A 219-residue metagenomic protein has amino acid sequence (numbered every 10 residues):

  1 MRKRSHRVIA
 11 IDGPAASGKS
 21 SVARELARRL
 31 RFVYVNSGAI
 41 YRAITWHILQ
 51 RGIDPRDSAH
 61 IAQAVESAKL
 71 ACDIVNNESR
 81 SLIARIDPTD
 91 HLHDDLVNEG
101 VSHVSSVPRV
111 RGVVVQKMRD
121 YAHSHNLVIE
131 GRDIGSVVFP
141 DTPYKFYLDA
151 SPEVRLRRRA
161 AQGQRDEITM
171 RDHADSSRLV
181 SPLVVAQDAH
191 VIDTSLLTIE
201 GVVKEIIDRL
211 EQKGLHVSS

Functional and structural regions predicted by a protein language model:
R2-K3, I83-T89, E153, R157-Q162 (+1 more regions): NTP-dependent small-molecule kinase module
I11: Hydrophobic anchor at the beta1->P-loop junction of P-loop NTPases
P14: P-loop (Walker A) phosphate-binding loop of NTP-binding proteins
K19: Conserved lysine of the Walker
V22: Hydrophobic positions on the alpha1 helix immediately C-terminal to the Walker A/P-loop
R28-D94: N-terminal phosphate/diphosphate-binding loop that engages ATP/GTP or pyrophosphate donors across diverse enzyme folds
D73, M118-H125, R132-D141, A161-E205: Small-molecule kinase domains that catalyze NTP-dependent phosphoryl transfer to phosphate-bearing small molecules
T89-A161: ATP-dependent NMP and nucleoside kinases share a basic, alpha-helical "lid"
